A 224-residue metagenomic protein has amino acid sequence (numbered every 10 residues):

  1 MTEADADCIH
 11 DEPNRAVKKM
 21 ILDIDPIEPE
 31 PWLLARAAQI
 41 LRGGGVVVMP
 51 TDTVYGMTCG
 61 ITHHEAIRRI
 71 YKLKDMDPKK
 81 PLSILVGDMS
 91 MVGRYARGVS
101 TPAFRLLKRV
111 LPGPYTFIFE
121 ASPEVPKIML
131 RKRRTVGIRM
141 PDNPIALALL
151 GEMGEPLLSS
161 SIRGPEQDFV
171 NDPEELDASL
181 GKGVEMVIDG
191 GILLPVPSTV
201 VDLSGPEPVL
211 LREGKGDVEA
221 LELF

Functional and structural regions predicted by a protein language model:
T2-C8: Extreme N-terminal basic, low-complexity initiation segments that serve as generic localization/processing leaders
C8-F224: Active-site-adjacent structural elements in enzyme catalytic cores
